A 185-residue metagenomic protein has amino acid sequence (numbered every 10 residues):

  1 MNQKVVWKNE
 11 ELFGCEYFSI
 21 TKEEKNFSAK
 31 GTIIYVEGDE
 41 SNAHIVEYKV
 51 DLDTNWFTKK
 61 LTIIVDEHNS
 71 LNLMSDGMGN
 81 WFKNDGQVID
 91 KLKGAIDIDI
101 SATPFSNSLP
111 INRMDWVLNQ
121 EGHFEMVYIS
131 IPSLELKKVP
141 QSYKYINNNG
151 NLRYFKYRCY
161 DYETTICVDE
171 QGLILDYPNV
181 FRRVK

Functional and structural regions predicted by a protein language model:
M1-N55: Short N-terminal edge-element motif at the start of the domain
M1-Y17, E23, L71-L152: Solvent-exposed helix/loop surface patches that form functional interfaces
K8-L12, D66-H68, G86, R158-Y162 (+1 more regions): Short strand-coil-strand connectors
E16-F18, V46-Y48, N69-N72, E163-T164 (+1 more regions): A structural detector for short beta-strand units
T21-F27, D51-F57, S75-M78, N149-L152 (+1 more regions): Short, solvent-exposed coil/turn segments at beta-strand boundaries
E37-D39, E67-S70, K91-L92, T164 (+1 more regions): A short local loop/turn or secondary-structure capping micro-motif enriched for an aromatic residue
E37-D85: Hydrophobic/aromatic-rich structural module bridging two neighboring secondary-structure elements via a short loop
F155-K185: C-terminal structured interaction module
